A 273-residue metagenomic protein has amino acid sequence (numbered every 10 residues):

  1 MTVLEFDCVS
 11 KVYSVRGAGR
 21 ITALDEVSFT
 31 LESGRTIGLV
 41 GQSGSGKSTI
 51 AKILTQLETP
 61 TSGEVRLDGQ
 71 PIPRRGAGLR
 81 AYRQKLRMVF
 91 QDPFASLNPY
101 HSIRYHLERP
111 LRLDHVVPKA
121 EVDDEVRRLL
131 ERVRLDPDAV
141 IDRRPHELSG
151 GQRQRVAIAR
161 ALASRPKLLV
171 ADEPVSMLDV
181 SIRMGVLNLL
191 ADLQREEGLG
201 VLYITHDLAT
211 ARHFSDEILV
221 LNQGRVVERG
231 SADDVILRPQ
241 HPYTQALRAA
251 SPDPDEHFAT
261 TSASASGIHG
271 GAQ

Functional and structural regions predicted by a protein language model:
R16-A18, I72-R87, Y105, L113 (+1 more regions): ABC ATPase NBD coupling module
T55: Helix-to-loop junction immediately C-terminal to a conserved catalytic motif
G63-R74: Conserved ABC transporter NBD signature motif
R144-L148, Q152: Conserved ABC ATPase signature
R165: Conserved catalytic motifs of ABC-family nucleotide-binding domains
R229-G230: ABC ATPase "signature
